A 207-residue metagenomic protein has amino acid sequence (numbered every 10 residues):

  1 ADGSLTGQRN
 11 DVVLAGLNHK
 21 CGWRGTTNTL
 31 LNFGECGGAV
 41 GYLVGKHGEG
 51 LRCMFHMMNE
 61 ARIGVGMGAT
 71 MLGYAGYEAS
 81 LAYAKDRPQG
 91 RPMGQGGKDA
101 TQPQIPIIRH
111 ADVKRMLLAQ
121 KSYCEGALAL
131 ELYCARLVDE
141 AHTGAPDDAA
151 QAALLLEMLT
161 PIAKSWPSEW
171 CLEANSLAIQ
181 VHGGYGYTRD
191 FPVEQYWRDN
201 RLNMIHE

Functional and structural regions predicted by a protein language model:
A1-E207: Internal glycine-rich alpha/beta core junctions
